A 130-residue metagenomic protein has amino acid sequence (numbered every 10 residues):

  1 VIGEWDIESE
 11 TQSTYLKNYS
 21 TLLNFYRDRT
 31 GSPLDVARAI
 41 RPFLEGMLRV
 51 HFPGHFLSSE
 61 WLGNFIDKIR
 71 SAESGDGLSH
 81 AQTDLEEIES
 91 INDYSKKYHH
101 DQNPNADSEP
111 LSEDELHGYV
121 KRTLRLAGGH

Functional and structural regions predicted by a protein language model:
V1-F52, L57-G77: C-terminal lobe/lid and adjacent interdomain/linker elements of RecA-like ASCE P-loop ATPase modules
E10-S13, K17, E86, L111-D114: Alpha-helix boundary/N-cap detector
R29-V36, D84, E109-S112: Residue-level recognition of alpha-helical structural elements
V36-I40, I88, E113-L116: Hydrophobic packing residues in well-ordered alpha-helices of helical domains and bundles
H55-E60, D76-I88, A127-H130: Short, Lys/Arg-enriched charge-dense amphipathic segments
S74-P104: C-terminal intrinsically disordered, low-complexity extensions immediately downstream of enzyme catalytic cores
K97-H130: Charge-enriched, short contiguous segments at helix-coil
